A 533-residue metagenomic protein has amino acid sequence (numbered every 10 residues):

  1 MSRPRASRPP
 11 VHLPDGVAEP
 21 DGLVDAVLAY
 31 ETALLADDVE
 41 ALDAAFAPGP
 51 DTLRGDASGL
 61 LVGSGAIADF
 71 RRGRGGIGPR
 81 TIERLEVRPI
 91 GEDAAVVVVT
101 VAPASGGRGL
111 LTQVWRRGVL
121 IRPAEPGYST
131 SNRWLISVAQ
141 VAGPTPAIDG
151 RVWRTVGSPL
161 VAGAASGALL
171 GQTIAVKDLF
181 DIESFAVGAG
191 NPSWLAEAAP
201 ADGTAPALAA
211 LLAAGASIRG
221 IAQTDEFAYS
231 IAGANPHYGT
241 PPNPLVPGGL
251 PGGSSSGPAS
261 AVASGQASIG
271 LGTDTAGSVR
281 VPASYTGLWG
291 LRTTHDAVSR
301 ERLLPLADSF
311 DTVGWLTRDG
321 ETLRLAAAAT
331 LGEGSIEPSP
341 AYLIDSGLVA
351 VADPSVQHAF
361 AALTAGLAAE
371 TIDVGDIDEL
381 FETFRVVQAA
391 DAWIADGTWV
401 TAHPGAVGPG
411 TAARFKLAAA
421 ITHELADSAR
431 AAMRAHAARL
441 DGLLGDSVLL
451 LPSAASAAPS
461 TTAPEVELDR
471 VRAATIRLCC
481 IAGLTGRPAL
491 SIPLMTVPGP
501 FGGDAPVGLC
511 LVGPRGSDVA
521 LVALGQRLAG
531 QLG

Functional and structural regions predicted by a protein language model:
M1-P48: Short, low-complexity N-terminal intrinsically disordered segments enriched in polar/charged residues
R3-P4, G143-L169, G332-I476: Amidase signature
L53-R54, L61, G65-R108: Surface-exposed, charged secondary-structure patches
P89, R133-A198, A228-Y229, A458: Short, well-ordered alpha-helical
G107-P146: Short beta-strand edge/turn micro-motifs at domain boundaries
A139-A147, R151, S264, I269 (+2 more regions): Structural helix-boundary/capping segments
T173-F310, A454-V466: Short glycine/serine-rich loop/turn segments
D427-G533: Glycine-rich, small-residue loops and helix-cap segments that act as flexible hinges at active-site edges
